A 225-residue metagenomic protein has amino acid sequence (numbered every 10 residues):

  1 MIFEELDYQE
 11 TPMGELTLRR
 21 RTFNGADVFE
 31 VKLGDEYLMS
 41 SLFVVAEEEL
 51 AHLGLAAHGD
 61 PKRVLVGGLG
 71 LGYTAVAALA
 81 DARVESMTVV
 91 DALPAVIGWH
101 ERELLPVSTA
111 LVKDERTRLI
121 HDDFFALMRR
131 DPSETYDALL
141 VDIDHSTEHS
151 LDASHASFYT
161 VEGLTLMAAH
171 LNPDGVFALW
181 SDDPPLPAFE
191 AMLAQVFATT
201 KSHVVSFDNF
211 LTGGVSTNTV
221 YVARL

Functional and structural regions predicted by a protein language model:
M1-F29: N-terminal auxiliary segments of SAM/dcSAM-dependent transferases
F3, L16, F125, V205-S206 (+1 more regions): Glycine-rich, charged/polar anion/phosphate-binding loops that engage phosphate groups from diverse ligands
G25-M39: A short, structured beta-strand/loop element
S40-F43, E190: A short, polar/proline- and glycine-enriched secondary-structure boundary/capping micro-motif
V44-P173, V196-S206, G214: The AdoMet/dcAdoMet-binding core of the Class I SAM-like
D174-S181: Conserved beta-strand signature within the Rossmann-like core of class I S-adenosyl-L-methionine
D183-L225: Class I S-adenosyl-L-methionine
